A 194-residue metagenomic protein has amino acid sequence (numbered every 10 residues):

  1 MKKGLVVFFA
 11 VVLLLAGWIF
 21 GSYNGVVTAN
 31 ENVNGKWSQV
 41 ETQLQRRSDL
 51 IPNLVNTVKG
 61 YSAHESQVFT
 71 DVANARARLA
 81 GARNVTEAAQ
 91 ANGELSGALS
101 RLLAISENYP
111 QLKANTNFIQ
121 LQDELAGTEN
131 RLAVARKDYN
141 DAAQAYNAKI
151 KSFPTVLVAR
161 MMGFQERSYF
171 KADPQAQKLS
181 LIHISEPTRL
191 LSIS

Functional and structural regions predicted by a protein language model:
M1-S185: A helix-centric hydrophobic-segment signal that preferentially recognizes long, alpha-helical stretches used
I182-S194: Single conserved hydrophobic/aromatic residue that forms the stacking wall/gate of nucleotide- or nucleobase-binding
